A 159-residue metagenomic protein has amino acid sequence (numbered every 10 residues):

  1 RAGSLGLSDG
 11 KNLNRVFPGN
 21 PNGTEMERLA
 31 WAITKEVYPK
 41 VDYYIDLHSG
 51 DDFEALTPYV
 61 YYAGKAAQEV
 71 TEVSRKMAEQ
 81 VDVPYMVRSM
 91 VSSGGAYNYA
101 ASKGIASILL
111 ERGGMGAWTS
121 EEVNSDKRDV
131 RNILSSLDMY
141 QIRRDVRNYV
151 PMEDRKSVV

Functional and structural regions predicted by a protein language model:
R1-V159: Structured catalytic-domain cores with a bias toward divalent-metal coordination
